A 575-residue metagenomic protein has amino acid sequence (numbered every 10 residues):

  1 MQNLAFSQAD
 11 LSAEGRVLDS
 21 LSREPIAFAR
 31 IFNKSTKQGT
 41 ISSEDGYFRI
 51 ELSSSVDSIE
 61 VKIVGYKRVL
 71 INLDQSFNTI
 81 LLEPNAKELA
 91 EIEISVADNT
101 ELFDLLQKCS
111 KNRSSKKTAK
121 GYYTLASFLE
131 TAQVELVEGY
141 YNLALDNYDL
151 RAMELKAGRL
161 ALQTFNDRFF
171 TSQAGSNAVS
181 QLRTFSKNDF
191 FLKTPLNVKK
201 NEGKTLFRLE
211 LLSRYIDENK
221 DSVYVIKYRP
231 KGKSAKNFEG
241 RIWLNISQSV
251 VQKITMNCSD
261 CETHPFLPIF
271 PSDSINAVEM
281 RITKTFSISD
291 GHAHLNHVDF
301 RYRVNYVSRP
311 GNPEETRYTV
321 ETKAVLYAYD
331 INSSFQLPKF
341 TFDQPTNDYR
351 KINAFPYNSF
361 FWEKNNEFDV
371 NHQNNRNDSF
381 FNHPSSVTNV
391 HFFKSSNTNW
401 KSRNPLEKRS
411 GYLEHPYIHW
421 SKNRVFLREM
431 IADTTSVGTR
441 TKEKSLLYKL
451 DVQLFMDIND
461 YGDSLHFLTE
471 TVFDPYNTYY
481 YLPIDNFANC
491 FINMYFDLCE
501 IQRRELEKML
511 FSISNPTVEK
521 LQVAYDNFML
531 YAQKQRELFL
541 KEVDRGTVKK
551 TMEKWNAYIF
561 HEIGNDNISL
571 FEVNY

Functional and structural regions predicted by a protein language model:
L11-A13, S20-S35: Short, ordered, surface-exposed loop/turn motifs in non-cytosolic proteins
A13-D19, G46, I80, I92: A short, amphipathic beta-strand motif
R23, R49-V56: Short Pro-Gly-centered beta-turn/loop motif in secreted/extracellular proteins
A29-N33, I59, I94: Hydrophobic beta-strand segments
N33, E60-I71: A short, solvent-exposed loop/turn motif at the edges and junctions of modular extracellular/periplasmic domains
T36-Y47: Short, acidic Ser/Thr/Gly-rich low-complexity loop/linker segments typical of extracellular and cell-surface proteins
L81-R208, D217-D221, D273-I282, I288-G411 (+2 more regions): Surface-exposed, low-complexity/disordered segments and acidic/polar micro-motifs at processing/linker regions
P195-S259: Extended beta-strand-rich segments in extracellular/periplasmic secretory proteins, especially within noncatalytic
